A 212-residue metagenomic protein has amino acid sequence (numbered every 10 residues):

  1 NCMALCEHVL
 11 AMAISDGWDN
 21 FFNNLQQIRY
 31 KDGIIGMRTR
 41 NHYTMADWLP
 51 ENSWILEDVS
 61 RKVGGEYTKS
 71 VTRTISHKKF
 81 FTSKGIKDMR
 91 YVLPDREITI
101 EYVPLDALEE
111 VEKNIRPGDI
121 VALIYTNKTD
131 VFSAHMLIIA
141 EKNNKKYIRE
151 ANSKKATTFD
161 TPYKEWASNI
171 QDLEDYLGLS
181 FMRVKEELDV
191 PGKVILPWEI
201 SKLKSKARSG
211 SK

Functional and structural regions predicted by a protein language model:
N1-I98, R116, L123, N144-K145 (+1 more regions): Acidic/His-rich structured neighborhood in mature extracellular/periplasmic domains
F22, N41, V59, L137 (+2 more regions): Generic preference for flexible, low-structure residues
F22-Q26, R90, E109-E112, A167 (+1 more regions): Generic detector of well-ordered alpha-helical segments enriched in charged/polar residues, highlighting helical
I100-V111: Short alpha-helix capping/helix-loop boundary micro-motifs
E110-D130: Active-site-adjacent substructure of cysteine-protease-like catalytic cores
P117-I120, A140-A156, D160-K212: Low-complexity, Gly/Ser/Thr/Pro-rich intrinsically disordered linker/tail segments
V131-M136: Short, surface-exposed coil-to-beta transition loops
